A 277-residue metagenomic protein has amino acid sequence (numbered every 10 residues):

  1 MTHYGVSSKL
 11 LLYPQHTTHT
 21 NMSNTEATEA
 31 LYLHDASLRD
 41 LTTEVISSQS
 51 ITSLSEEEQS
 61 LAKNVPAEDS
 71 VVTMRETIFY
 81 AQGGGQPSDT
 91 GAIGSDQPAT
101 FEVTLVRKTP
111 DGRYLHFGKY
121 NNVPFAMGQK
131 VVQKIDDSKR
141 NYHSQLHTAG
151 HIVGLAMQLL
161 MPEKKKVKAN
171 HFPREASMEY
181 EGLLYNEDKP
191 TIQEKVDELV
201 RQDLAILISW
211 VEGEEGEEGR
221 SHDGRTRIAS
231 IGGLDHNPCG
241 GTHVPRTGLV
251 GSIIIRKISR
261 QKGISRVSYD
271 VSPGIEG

Functional and structural regions predicted by a protein language model:
G5, L10-G277: Active-/binding-site microenvironments in catalytic and ligand-binding cores
